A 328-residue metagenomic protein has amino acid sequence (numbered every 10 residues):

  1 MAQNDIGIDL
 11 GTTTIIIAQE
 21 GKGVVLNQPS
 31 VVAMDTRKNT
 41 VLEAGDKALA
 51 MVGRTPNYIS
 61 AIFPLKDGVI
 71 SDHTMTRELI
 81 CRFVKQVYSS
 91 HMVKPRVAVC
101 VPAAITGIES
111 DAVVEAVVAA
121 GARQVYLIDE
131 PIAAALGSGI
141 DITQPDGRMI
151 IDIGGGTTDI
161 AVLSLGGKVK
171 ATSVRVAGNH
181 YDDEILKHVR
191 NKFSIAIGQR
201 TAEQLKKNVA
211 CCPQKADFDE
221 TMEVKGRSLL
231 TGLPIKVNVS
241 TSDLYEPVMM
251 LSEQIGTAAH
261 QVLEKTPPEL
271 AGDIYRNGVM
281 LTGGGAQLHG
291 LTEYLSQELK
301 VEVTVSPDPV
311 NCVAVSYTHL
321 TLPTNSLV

Functional and structural regions predicted by a protein language model:
M1-I153, A161-M280, A286-S316, L320: Nucleotide/phosphate-binding catalytic cleft detector across ATP-hydrolyzing and phosphate-transferring enzymes
H319-V328: Single conserved hydrophobic/aromatic residue that forms the stacking wall/gate of nucleotide- or nucleobase-binding
